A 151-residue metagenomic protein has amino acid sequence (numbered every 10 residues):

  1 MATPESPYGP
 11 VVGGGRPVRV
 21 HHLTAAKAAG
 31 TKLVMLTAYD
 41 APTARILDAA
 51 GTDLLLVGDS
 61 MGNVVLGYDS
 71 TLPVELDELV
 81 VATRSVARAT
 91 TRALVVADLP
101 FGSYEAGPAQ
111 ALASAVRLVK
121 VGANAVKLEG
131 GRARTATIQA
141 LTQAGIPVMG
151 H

Functional and structural regions predicted by a protein language model:
A2-H151: Alpha/beta enzyme core
